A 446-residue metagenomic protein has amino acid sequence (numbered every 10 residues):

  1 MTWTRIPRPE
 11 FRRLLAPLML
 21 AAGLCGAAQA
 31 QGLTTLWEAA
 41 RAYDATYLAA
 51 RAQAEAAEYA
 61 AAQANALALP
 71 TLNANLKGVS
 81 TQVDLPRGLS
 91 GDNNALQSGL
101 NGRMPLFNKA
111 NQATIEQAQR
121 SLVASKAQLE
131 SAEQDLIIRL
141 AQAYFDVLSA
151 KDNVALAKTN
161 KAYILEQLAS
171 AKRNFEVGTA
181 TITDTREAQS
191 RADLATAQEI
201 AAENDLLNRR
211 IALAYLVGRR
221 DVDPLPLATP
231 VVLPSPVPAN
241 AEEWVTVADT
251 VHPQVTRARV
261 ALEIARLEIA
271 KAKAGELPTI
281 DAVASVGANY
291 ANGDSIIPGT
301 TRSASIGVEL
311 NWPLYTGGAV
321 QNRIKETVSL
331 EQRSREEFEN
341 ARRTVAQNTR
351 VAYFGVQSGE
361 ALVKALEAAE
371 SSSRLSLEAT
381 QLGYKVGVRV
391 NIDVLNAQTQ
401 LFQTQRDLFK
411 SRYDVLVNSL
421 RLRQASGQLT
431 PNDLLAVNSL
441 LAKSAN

Functional and structural regions predicted by a protein language model:
T2-A16: Bacterial N-terminal signal peptides that target proteins for export
T2-R5, D135-V247, G355, G359 (+2 more regions): Periplasmic alpha-helical coiled-coil/stalk elements that build and connect Gram-negative outer-membrane
L15-C25: Bacterial N-terminal signal peptides
A28-N75, M104, Q119, D221 (+5 more regions): Bacterial Sec-pathway N-terminal export signals of envelope proteins
T34, A201-T246, T279-D281, S285 (+2 more regions): Short, solvent-exposed, mixed-charge loop/turn linkers that connect secondary-structure elements
E38-L48, E55-P70, G99-Q117, K126-Q134 (+7 more regions): A glycine-/polar-enriched beta->alpha junction
N75-F107, A113-T114, L227-A241, A270 (+2 more regions): Small/polar, glycine/serine/threonine/aspartate-rich low-complexity segments that form flexible
L194-R219, E370-Q428: Short segments within alpha-helical structural elements
